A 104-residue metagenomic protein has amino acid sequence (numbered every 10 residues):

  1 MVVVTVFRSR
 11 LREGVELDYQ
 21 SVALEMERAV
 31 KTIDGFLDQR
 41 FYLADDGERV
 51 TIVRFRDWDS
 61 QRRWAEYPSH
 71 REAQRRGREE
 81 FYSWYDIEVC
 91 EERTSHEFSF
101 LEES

Functional and structural regions predicted by a protein language model:
M1-R49, W58-E66, Y82-S104: Short S/T/G/P-rich N-terminal loop/turn motif that feeds into the first structured element of a domain
